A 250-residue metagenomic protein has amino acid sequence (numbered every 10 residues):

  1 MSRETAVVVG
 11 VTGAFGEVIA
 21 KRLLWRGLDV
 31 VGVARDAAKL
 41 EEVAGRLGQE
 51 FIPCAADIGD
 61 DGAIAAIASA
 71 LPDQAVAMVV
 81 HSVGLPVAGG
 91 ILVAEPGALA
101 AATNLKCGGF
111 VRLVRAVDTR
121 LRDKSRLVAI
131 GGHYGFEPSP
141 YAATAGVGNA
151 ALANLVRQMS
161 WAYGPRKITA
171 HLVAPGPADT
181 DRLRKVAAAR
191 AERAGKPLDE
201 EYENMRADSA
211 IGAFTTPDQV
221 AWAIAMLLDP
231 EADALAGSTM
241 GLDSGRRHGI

Functional and structural regions predicted by a protein language model:
T12-G13: Conserved glycine-rich cofactor-binding loop
L47-G62: Rossmann-fold cofactor-recognition segment
S69-D73, N104-S125, S160-W161, D229: Amphipathic alpha-helical dimer-interface segment in Rossmann-like NAD(P)H-dependent oxidoreductases
S82-A88, G245: Conserved NAD(P)H cofactor-binding loop of Rossmann-fold oxidoreductase domains
L85, L92-R112, V128, A145 (+1 more regions): Catalytic Tyr-X3-Lys loop
R126-P165, G176-A178: Catalytic loop of short-chain dehydrogenase/reductase
G164, T169, L235-G237: Short, small/polar-rich loop/turn modules that mediate ligand/substrate recognition or access, typified
E231-I250: Short C-terminal tail/terminal secondary-structure segment of NAD(P)H-dependent dehydrogenase/reductase domains
